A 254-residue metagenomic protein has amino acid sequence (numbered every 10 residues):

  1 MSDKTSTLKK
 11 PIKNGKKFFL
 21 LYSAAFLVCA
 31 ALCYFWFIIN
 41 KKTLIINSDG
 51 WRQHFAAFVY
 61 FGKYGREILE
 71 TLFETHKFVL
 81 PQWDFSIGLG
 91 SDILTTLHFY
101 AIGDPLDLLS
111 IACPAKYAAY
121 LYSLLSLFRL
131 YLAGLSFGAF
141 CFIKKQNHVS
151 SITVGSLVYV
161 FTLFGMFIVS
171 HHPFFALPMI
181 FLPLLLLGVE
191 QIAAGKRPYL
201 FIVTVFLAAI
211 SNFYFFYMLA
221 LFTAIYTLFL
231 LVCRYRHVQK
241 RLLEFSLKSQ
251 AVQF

Functional and structural regions predicted by a protein language model:
M1-I39, K248-Q253: Start-transfer (signal-anchor) and selected internal transmembrane alpha helices of multi-pass inner/ER membrane
S6-F18, I87-G88, A115-S123, H148 (+4 more regions): Membrane-helix interfacial "entry" motifs
F26, S126, Y131-I143, H148-R234 (+1 more regions): Membrane-embedded helix bundles of polyisoprenyl
A30-A133, L157, F161-V169, P173-M179: Membrane-interface coil-to-helix junctions
K41-K42, A115, G195, L231-Q239: Transmembrane helix-loop junctions in multipass membrane proteins, especially transporters and channels
S48-D49, D104, H148, P178 (+2 more regions): Intrinsic-disorder/low-complexity, polar/charged segments
G50, A57, F61-I68, F216-F229 (+1 more regions): Transmembrane catalytic cores of multi-pass membrane glycosyltransferases and polysaccharide-assembly enzymes
